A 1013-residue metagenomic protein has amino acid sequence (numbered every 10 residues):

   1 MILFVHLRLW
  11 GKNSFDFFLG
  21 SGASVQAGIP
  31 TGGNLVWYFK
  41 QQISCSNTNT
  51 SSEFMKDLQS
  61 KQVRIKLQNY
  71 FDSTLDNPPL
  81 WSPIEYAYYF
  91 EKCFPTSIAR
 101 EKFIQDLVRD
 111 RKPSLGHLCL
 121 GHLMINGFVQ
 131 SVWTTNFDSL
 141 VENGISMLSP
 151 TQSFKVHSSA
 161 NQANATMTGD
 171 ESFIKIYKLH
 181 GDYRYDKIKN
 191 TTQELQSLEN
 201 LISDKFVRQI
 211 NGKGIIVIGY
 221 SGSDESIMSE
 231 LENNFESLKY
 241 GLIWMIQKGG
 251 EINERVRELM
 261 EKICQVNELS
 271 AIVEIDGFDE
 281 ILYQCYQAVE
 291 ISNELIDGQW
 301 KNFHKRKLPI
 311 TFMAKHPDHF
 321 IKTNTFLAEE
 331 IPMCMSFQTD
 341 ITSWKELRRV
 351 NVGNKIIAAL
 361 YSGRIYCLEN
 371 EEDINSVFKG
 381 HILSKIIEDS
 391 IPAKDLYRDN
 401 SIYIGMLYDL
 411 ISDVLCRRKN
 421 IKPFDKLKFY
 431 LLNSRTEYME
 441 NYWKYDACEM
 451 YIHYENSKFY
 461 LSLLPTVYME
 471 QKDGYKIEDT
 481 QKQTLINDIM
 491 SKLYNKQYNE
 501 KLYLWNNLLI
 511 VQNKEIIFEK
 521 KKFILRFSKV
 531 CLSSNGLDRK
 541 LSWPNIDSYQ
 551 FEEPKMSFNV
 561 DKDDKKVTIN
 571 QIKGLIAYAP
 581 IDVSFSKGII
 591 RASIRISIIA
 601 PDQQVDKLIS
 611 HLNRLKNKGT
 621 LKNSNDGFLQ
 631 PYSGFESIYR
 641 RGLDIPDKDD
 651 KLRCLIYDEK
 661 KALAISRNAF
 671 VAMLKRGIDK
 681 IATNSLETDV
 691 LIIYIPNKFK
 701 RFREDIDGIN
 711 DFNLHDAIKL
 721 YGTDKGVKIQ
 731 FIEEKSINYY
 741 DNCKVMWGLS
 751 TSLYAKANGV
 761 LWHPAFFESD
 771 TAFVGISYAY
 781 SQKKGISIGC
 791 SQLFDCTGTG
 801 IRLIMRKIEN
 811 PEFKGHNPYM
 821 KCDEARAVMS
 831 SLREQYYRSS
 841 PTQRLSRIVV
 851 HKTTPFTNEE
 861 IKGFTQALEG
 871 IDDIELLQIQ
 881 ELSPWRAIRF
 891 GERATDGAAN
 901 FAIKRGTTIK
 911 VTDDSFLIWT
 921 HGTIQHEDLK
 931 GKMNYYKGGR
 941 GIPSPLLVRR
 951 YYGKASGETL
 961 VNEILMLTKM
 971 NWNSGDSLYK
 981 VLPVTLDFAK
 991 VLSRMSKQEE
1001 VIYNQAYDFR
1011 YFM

Functional and structural regions predicted by a protein language model:
M1-K213, Y220-P423: Conserved catalytic-core helix/loop/strand module for nucleotide-ribose chemistry
S21, V25-P30, N34-F39, G536-L537 (+5 more regions): Domain-scale, conserved, charged regions that form catalytic cores and adjacent regulatory/interaction surfaces
A27-T31, E142-S146, E225-E230, N253-E258 (+5 more regions): A short acidic (Asp/Glu
G28, R109-G116, V560-A577, V605-L608 (+2 more regions): Phosphate/oxyanion-binding active-site loops and adjacent basic polyanion-contact surfaces
I43-N49, P150-F154, E236-L242, E261-D276 (+6 more regions): Structural alpha-beta junctions
P309-K315, H319-N370, P631-L655, K661-A669 (+1 more regions): Long, contiguous domain-sized segments
A314-S548, Y694: Long, low-complexity, intrinsically disordered terminal regions
R418-I452, K540-I569, Y739-G775: Extended, Lys/Arg-enriched charged tracts that mediate electrostatic binding to polyanionic substrates
